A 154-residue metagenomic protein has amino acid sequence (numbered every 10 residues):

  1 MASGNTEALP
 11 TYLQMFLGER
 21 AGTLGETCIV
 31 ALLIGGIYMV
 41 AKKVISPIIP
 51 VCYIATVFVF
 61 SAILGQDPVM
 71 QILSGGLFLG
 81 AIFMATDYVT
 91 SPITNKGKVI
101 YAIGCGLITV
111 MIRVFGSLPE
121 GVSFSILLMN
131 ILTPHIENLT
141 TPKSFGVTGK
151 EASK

Functional and structural regions predicted by a protein language model:
M1-L32: Long hydrophobic alpha-helical segments that form multi-pass transmembrane helix bundles in integral membrane proteins
I29-L33, P50-V59, I72-T86, V99-L107: Hydrophobic alpha-helical segments embedded in the membrane of multi-pass proteins
G36-V40, F58-A62, A81, A85 (+3 more regions): Alpha-helical transmembrane segments of multipass membrane proteins
M39-V51, Y88-V99: Membrane-helix interface "capping/anchor" motifs
L64-M70, S91-P92, F115-E120: Membrane-interface helix caps and helix-loop-helix hairpins in membrane proteins
M70-L77, G97-I100, S117-M129: Loop-to-transmembrane alpha-helix initiation sites
I112-K154: Cytosolic-side transmembrane-helix boundaries in multi-pass membrane proteins
